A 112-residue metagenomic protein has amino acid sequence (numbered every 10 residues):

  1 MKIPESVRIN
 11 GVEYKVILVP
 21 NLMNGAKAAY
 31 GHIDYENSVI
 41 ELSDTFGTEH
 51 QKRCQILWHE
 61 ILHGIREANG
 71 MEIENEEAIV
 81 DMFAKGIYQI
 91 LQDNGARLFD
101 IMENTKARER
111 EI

Functional and structural regions predicted by a protein language model:
M1-Q51, A68-I112: Metalloprotease/metallohydrolase-associated module, dominated by Zn2+-dependent proteases
Q55-E67: Active-site recognition of the HExxH zinc-binding catalytic motif
